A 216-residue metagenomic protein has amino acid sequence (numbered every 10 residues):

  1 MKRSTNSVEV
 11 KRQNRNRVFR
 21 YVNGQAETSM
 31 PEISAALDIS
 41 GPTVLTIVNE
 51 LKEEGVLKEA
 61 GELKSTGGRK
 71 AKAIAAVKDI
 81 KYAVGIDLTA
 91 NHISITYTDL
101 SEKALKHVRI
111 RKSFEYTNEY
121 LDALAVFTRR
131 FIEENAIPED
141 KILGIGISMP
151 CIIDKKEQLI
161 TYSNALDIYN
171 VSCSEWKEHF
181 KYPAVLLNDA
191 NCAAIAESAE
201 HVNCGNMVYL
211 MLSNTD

Functional and structural regions predicted by a protein language model:
M1-A35: Extreme N-terminal segment that seeds HTH/winged-HTH DNA-binding domains in transcriptional regulators
G24-Q25, S101, E200: Short helix-capping/turn signature of helix-turn-helix
E27-E59: N-terminal helix-turn-helix
E59-K81, A184-Y209: Conserved phosphate-binding catalytic cores of ATP/NTP-utilizing and phosphoryl-transfer enzymes
K70-H107, V208-D216: Gly/Thr-rich phosphate-binding beta-strand-loop-beta motif of the actin/hexokinase/Hsp70
L105-N206: Glycine-rich phosphate-binding loop and adjoining helix at the ATP-binding site of ATP-dependent phosphoryl-transfer
